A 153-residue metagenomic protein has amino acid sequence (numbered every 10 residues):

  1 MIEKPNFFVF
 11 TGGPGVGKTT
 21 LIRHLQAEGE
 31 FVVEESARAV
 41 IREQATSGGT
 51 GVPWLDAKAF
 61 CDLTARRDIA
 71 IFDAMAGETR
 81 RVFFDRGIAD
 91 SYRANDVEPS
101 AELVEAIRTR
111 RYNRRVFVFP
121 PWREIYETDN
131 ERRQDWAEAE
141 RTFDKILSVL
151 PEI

Functional and structural regions predicted by a protein language model:
M1-P5: Phosphate-binding P-loop
F10: Hydrophobic anchor at the beta1->P-loop junction of P-loop NTPases
G15: Walker A (P-loop) phosphate-binding loop of P-loop NTPases
K18: Conserved lysine of the Walker
R23-R67: Conserved substrate/cofactor phosphate-moiety recognition/catalytic segment in nucleotide-dependent phosphotransferases
C61-R111: Glycine-rich phosphate-binding loop used to anchor ATP phosphates in small-molecule kinases, encompassing both
P99-I153: A glycine- and Lys/Arg-enriched "phosphate-lid" helix/loop adjacent to the NTP-binding pocket of small-molecule kinases
